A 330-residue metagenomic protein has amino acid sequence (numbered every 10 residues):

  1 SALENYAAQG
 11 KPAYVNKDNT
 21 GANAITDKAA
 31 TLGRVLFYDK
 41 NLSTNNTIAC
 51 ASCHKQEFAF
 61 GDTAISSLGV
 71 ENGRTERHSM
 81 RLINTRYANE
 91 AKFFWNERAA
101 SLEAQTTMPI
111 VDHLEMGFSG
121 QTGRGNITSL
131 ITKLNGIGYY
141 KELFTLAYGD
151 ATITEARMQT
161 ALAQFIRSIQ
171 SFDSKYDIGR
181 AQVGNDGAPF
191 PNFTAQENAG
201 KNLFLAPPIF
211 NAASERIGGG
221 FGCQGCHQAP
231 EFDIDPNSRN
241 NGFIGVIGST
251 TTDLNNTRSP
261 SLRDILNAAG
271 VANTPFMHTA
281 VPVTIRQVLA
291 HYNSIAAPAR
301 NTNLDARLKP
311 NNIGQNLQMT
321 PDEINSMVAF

Functional and structural regions predicted by a protein language model:
S1-M108, D177-N293, P298-N303: Short glycine/threonine-rich turn/loop motifs
G21, F118, T122, I131-T132 (+5 more regions): A general boundary/transition motif marking the beginning of the first structured unit of a protein
Q56, T85-A88, Q105-D112, K133-I137 (+2 more regions): Mid-sequence acidic-hydrophobic segments that form the walls of catalytic/ligand-binding cavities or oligomerization
N96, M116-T122, E142-Y148, R157 (+3 more regions): Short coil/turn segments at secondary-structure boundaries
T106-E142: A short, charged helix-loop
T128-L146, D150-D173, V281-F330: C-terminal capping alpha-helices of c-type cytochrome domains
